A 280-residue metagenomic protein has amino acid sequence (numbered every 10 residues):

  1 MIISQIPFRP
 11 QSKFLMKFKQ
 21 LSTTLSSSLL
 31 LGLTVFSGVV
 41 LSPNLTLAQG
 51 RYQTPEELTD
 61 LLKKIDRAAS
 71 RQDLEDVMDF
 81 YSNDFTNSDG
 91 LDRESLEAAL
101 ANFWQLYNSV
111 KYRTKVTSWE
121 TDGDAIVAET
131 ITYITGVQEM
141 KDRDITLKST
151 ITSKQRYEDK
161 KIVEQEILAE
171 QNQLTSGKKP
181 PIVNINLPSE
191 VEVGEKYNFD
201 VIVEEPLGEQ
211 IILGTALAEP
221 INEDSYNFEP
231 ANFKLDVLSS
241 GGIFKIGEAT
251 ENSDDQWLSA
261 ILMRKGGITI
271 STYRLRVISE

Functional and structural regions predicted by a protein language model:
F18, F36-R67: Short, low-complexity N-terminal intrinsically disordered segments enriched in polar/charged residues
S70-S88, E94-S95: Short, well-ordered alpha-helical segments enriched in acidic and aromatic residues
A101-I145: Surface-exposed, charged secondary-structure patches
R143-P181, T272: Short beta-strand edge/turn micro-motifs at domain boundaries
V163-L217: Low-complexity, intrinsically disordered terminal/linker segments enriched in charged and Gly/Pro repeats
V237-K245: Aromatic sugar-binding surface patches on proteins that engage polysaccharides or sugar-phosphate polymers
I246-E248, N252-G266: Short, aromatic- and glycine-rich surface loops/edge beta-strands on solvent-exposed regions
G267-E280: Short beta-strand elements
